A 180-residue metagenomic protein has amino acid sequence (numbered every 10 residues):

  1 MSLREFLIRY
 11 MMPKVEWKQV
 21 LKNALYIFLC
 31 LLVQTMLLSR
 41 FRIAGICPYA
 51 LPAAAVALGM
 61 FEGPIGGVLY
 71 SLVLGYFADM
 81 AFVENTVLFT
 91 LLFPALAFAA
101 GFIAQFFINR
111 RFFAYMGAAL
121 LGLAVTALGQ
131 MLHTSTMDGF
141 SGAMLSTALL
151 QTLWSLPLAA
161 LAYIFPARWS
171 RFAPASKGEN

Functional and structural regions predicted by a protein language model:
M1-N180: Terminal, non-globular segments
